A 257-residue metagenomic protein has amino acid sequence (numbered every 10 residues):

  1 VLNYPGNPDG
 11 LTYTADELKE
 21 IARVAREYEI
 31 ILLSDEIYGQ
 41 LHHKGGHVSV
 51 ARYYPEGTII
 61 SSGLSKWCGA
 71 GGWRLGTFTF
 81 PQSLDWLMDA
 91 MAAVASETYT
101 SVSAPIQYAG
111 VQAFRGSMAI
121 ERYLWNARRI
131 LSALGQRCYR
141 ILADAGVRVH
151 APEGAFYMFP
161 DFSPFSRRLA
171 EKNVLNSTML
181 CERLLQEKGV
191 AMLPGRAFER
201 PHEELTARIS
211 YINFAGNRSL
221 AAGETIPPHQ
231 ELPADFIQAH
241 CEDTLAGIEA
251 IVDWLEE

Functional and structural regions predicted by a protein language model:
V1-K44: Active-site phosphate-binding strand-loop segment of PLP-dependent enzymes
E27-Y28, A145, K188: Helix C-cap/helix->beta junction micro-motif
E56-S132, Q136-L142, P228, A234 (+1 more regions): Conserved core segment of the aminotransferase class I/II
L64-S65, G146-V147, G195-E199: Short, solvent-exposed loop/turn elements at beta->coil junctions and helix N-caps that rim active or binding pockets
R128-Y139, V149-R168: Conserved glycine-rich beta-strand-loop-beta hairpin in the small C-terminal domain of fold type I
L169-V174, R183-M192, F198-E257: PLP-dependent enzyme catalytic core of the Aspartate aminotransferase-like
